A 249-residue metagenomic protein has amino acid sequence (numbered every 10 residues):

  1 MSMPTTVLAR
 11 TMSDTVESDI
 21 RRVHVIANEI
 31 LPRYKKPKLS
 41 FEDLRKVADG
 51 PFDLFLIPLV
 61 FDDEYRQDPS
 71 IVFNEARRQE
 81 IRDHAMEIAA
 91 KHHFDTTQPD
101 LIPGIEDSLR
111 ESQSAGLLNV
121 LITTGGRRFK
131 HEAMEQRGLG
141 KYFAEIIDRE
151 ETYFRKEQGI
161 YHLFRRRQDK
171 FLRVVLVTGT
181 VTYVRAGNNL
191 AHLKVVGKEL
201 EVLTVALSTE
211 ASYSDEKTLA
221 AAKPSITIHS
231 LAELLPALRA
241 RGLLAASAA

Functional and structural regions predicted by a protein language model:
S2-M3, S114-L117, R166-L172, A191 (+2 more regions): Glycine-rich phosphate-binding loop signature in dinucleotide/nucleotide-binding domains
S2-P103: N-terminal helical cap/lid subdomain that shapes the substrate entry/recognition surface in HAD-like hydrolases
S2-P4, K91-L121, H131, E157: Short, acidic loop-to-helix structural element flanking the phosphoryl-transfer center in phosphate-processing enzymes
A9, V16, N119, L176-V177 (+1 more regions): Conserved SAM-binding loop
V120, G126-V175, G179-R185, N189-H192: Substrate-recognition "cap/lid" segment bordering the active-site pocket of phosphatases
T123, V175-H229: Acidic, Mg2+-coordinating phosphoryl-transfer loop and its flanking beta/alpha structural elements, shared across
I147-D148, S225-E233: Short acidic-hydrophobic, aromatic-tinged amphipathic segments that line or gate anion-handling sites
I160-R166, L234-S247: Short amphipathic alpha-helix with an adjacent loop that forms part of the alpha/beta core around
